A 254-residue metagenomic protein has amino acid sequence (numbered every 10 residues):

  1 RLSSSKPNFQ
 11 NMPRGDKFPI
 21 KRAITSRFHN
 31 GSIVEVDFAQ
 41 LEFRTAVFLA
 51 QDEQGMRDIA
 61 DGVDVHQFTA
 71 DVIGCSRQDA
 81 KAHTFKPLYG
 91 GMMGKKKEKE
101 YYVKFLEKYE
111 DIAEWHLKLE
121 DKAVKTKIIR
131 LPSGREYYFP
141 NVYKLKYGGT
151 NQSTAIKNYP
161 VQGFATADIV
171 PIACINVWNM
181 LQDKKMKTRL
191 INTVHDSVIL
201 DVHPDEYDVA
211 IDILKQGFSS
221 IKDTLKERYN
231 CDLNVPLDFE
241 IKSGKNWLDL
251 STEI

Functional and structural regions predicted by a protein language model:
R1-C75, K118-S197, D212-S219, I254: Acidic, glycine-rich two-metal-ion catalytic cores of nucleic acid-processing enzymes
F38-E42, L88, A165, P204-E206 (+1 more regions): Short, flexible loop/turn elements at secondary-structure junctions
E42, A80-L88, Y159: Short alpha-helical scaffolding segments that buttress acidic/His motifs in well-ordered protein cores
I73, Q78, P87-H116, A210: Extended, well-ordered alpha-helical scaffold/bundle regions in very large, multi-domain proteins
D79-K81, I191-S197, N234-P236: Short Gly/Ser/Thr- and Asp/Glu-enriched loop/turn motifs at secondary-structure junctions
M92-K96, V198-K215: Catalytic palm subdomain of template-directed nucleic-acid polymerases, centered on the conserved carboxylate motif
F105-E114, D205-I254: Polymerase palm active-site segment centered on the conserved acidic dipeptide of motif C
